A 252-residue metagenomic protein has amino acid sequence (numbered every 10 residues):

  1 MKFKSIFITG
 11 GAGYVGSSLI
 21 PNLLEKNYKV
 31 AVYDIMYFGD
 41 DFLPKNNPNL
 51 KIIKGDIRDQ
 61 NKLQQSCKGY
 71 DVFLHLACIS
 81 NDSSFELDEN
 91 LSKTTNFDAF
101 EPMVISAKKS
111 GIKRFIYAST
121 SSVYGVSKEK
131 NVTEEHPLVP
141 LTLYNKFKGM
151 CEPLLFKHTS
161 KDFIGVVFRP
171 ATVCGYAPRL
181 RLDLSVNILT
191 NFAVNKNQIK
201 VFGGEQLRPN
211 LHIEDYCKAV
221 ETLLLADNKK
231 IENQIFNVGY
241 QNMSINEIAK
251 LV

Functional and structural regions predicted by a protein language model:
M1-V72: N-terminal Rossmann/SDR dinucleotide-binding element
I57-T95: NAD(P)H-binding glycine-rich loop region in Rossmannoid oxidoreductase-like domains and their noncatalytic homologs
R58, L91-P102, L138, T142 (+1 more regions): Glycine-rich NAD(P)-binding loop of the Rossmann-fold in SDR/ketoreductase-type enzymes
H75, E101-L143: Conserved Rossmann-fold NAD(P)-dependent oxidoreductase catalytic core, especially the SDR/UDP-sugar
Y124-G125, V139-L143, F168-L184: Flexible, glycine-rich beta-alpha linker
V126, V139-V166, V194: Active-site Tyr-X1-5-Lys
N187-I199, N210-I235: Alpha-helical substrate-binding/gating segment
A226-V252: Mid/C-terminal beta-alpha module of Rossmann-like enzyme folds, strongest in SDR-family dehydrogenases/epimerases
